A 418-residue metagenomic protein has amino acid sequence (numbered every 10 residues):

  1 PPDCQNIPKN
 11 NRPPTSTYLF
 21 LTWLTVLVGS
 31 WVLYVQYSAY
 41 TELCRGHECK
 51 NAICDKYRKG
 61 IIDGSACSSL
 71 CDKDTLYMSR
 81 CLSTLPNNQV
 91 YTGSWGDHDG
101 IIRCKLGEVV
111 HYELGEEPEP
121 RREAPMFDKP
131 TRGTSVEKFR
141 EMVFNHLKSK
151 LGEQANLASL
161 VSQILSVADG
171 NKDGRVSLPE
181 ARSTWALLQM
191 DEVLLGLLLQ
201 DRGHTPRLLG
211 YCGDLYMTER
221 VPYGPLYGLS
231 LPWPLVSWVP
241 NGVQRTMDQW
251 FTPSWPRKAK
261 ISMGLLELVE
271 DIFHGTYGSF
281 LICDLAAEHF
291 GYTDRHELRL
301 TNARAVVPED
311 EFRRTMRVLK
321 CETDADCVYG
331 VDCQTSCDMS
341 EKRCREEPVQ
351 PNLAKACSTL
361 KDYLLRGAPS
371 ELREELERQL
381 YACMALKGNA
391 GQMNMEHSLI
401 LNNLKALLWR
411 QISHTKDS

Functional and structural regions predicted by a protein language model:
P1-K50, R80, T301, R317 (+1 more regions): Helical subdomain adjoining the active site within ATP-dependent kinase catalytic cores
W23-N171, A186-M190, L199-G203: ATP-binding glycine-rich phosphate-binding loop
D97-G100, K105-V109, G213-Y216, P222-P225 (+1 more regions): Conserved beta-strand elements of beta-rich interaction domains across eukaryotes, especially beta-propellers
T131-A186, H204-M263, D310: Conserved structural core of kinase catalytic domains
Q200, V269, F273-T276, L364 (+1 more regions): Protein kinase-like catalytic domain
M247-I282, D310-R314, T335: An alpha-helical support segment within catalytic cores of ATP-dependent transferases
V269-N302, V307: Catalytic-loop of the protein kinase fold
